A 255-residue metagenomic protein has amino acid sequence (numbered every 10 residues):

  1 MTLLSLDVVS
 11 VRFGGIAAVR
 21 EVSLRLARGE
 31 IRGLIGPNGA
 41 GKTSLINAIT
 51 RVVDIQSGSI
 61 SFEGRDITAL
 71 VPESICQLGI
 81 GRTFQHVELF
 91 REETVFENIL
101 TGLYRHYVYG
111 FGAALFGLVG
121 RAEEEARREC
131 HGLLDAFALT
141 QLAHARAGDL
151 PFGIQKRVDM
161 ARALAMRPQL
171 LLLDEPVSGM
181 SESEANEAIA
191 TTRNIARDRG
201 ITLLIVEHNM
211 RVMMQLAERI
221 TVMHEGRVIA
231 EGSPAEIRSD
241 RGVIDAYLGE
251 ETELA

Functional and structural regions predicted by a protein language model:
M1-A255: Glycine-rich phosphate-binding loops of nucleotide-dependent enzymes
